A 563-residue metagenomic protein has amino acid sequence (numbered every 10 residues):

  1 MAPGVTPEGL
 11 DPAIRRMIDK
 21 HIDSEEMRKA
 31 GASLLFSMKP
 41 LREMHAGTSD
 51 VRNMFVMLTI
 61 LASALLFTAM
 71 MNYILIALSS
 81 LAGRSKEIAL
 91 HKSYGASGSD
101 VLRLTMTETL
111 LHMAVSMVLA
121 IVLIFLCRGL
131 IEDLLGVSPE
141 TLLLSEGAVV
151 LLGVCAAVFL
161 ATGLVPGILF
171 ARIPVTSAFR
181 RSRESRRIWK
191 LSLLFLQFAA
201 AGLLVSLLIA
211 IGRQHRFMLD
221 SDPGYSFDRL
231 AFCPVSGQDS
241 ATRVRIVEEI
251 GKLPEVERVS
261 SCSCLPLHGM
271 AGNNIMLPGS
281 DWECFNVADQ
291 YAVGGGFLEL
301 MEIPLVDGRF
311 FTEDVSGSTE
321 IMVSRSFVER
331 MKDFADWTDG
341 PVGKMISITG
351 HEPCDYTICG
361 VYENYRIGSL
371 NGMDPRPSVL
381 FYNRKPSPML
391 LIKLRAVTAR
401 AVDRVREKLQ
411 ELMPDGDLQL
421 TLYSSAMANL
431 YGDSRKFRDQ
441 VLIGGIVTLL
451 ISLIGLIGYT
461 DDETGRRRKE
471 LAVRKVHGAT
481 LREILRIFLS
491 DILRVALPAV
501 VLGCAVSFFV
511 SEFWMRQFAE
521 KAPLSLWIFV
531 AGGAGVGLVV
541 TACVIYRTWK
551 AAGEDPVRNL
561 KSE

Functional and structural regions predicted by a protein language model:
M1-P3, D11-A13, A32-E43, C127 (+4 more regions): Membrane-proximal extracellular/periplasmic loop immediately following the first transmembrane helix
M1-S49, A241, V247-V259, R325-E329 (+2 more regions): "Rare, low-scoring activations can occur in soluble or secreted enzymes where short amphipathic helices or signal
R16-A64, A82-G83, S97-G98, C127-L151 (+5 more regions): Membrane-helix entry/capping segments
V51-K86, A114, W189-G212, R435-K469 (+3 more regions): Hydrophobic alpha-helical transmembrane segments of multi-pass inner-membrane transport and secretion
M71-H112, R172-R183, I454-V495, G553-S562: Intracellular coupling helices
T109-I173, R213, D491-G553: Small-residue-rich transmembrane alpha-helices
I168-A199: N-terminal Sec/SRP start-transfer signal
E248, K252-K344, E352-L370, R376-L380: Short beta-strand boundary microenvironments
